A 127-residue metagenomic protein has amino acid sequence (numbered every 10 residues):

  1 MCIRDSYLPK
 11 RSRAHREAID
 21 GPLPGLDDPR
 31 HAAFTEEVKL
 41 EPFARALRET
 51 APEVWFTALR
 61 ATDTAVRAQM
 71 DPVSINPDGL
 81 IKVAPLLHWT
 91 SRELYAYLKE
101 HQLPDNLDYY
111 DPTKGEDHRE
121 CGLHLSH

Functional and structural regions predicted by a protein language model:
R4-H127: Nucleotide-activated chemistry modules centered on ATP-dependent adenylation/adenylyltransferase
